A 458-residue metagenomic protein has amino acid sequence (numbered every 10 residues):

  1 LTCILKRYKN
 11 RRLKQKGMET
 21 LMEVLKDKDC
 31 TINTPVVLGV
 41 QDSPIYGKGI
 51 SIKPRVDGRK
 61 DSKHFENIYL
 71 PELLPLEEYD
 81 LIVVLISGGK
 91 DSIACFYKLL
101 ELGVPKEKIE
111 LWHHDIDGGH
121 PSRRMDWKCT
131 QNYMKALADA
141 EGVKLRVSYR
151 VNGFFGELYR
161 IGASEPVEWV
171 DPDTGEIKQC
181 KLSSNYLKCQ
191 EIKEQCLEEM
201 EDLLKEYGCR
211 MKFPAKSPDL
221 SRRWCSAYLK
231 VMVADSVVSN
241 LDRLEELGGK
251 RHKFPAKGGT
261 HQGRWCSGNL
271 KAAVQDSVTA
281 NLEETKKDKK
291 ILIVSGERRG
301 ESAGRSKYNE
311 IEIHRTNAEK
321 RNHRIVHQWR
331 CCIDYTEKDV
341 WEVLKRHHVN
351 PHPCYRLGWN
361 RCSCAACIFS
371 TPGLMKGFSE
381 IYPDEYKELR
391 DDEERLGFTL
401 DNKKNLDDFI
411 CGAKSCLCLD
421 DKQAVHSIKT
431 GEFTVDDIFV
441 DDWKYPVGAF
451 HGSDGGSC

Functional and structural regions predicted by a protein language model:
C3-Y8, R12-C458: Nucleotide-activated chemistry modules centered on ATP-dependent adenylation/adenylyltransferase
